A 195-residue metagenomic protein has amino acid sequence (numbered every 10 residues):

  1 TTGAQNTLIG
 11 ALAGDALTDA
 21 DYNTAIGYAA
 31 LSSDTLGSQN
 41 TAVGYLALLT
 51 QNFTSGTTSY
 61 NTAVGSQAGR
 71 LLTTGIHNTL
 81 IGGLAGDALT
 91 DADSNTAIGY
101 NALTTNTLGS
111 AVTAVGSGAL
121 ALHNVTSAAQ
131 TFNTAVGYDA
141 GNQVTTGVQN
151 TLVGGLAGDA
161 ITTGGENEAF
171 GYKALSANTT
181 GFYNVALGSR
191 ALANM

Functional and structural regions predicted by a protein language model:
T1-M195: Glycine- and small/polar-enriched repetitive beta-structure motifs of secreted/surface proteins
